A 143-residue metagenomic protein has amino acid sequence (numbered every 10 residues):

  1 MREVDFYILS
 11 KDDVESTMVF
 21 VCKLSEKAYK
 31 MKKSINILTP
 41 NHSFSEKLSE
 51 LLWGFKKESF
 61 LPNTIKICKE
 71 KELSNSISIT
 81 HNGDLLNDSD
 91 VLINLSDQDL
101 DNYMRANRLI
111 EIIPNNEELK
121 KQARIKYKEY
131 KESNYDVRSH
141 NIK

Functional and structural regions predicted by a protein language model:
M1-F44: Long, hydrophobic N-terminal alpha-helical segment
K32, N75, S89, A106-N107: Short, well-ordered alpha-helix to beta-strand connector turns
I37, I77-T80, D90-L95: Short, hydrophobic beta-strand segments that form beta-sheet elements in well-ordered domains
S43-K47, E118-L119: Short, charged/polar "capping" segments at the starts of alpha-helices and the immediately preceding loops
S49-N87: Helix-adjacent hinge/juxtasegments
L85-D90, N94-R105: SF2 helicase motor core recognition
N107-K143: Glycine-rich, aromatic-bearing surface loops/beta-hairpins
